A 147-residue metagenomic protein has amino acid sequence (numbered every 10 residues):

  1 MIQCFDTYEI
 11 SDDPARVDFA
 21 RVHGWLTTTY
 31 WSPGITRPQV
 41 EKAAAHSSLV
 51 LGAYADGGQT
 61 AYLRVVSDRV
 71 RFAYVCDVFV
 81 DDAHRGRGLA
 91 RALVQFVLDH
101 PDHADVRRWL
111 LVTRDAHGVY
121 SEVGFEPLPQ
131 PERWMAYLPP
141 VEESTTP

Functional and structural regions predicted by a protein language model:
M1-I35, P131, S144-P147: Short amphipathic alpha-helix that is part of the acyltransferase structural core
P38-F79: A conserved beta-strand-loop-helix scaffold within acyl/acetyltransferase catalytic domains
D81, F96-H100: A generic secondary-structure signal
H84-L93: Conserved acetyl-CoA pyrophosphate-binding loop and the N-cap/start of the following alpha-helix in GNAT-like
R87, P139-T146: Accessory recognition modules or surfaces
R91, H103-P139: Conserved active-site alpha-helix within GNAT-family acetyltransferase domains
